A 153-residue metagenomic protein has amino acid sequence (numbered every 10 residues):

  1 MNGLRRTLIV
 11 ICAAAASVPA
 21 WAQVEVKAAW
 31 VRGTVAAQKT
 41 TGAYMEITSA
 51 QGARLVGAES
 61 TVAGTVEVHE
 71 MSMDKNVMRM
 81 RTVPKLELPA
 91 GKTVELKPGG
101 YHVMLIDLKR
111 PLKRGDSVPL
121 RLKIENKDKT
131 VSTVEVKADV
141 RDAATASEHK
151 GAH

Functional and structural regions predicted by a protein language model:
M1-I11: Bacterial N-terminal signal peptides that target proteins for export
A14-A15: Repetitive helical segments and hydrophobic/amphipathic motifs
V18-A22: Sec/Tat signal peptide C-region and signal peptidase I cleavage site
Q23-H153: Compact, glycine-rich, soluble single-domain proteins
